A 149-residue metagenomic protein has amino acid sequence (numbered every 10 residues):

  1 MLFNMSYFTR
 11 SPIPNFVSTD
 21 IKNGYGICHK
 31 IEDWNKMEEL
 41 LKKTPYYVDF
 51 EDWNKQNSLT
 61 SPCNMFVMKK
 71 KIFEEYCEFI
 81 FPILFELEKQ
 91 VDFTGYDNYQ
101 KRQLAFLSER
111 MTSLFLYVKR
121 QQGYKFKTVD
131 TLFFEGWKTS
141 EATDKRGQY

Functional and structural regions predicted by a protein language model:
M1-Y149: ER/Golgi luminal nucleotide-sugar-dependent glycosyltransferases, focusing on the catalytic module
